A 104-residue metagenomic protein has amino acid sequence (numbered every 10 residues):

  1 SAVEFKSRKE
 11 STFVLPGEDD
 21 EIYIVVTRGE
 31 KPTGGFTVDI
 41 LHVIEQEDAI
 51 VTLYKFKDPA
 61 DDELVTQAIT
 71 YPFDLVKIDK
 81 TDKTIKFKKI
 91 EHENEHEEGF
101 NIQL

Functional and structural regions predicted by a protein language model:
S1-L104: Exposed, flexible binding/inhibitory loops of compact, secreted disulfide-stabilized domains
